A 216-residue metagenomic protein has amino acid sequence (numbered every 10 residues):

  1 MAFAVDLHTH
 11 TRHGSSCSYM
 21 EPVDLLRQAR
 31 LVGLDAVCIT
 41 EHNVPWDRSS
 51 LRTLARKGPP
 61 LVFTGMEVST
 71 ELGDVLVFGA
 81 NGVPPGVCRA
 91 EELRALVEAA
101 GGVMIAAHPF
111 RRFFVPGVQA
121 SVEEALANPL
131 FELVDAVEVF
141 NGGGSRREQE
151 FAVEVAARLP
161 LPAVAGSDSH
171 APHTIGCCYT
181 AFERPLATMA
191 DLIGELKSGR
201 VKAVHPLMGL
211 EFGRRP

Functional and structural regions predicted by a protein language model:
M1-T11, S15, E21-R27, W46-R52 (+4 more regions): Charged catalytic cores and adjacent phosphate/nucleic-acid-binding surfaces used for phosphate/nucleic-acid chemistry
D6, L26-W46, V103-I105: Divalent metal-dependent hydrolysis catalytic cores, especially in the metallo-beta-lactamase
H42, H108-P109, S169: Short, well-ordered beta-to-alpha junction loops that form the rim of enzyme active sites and present histidine/acidic
E91-G102, A106: Core dinuclear metal-dependent hydrolase active-site scaffold
I105-V115: Aromatic-lined carbohydrate-recognition surfaces of secreted/lumenal glycan-active proteins
